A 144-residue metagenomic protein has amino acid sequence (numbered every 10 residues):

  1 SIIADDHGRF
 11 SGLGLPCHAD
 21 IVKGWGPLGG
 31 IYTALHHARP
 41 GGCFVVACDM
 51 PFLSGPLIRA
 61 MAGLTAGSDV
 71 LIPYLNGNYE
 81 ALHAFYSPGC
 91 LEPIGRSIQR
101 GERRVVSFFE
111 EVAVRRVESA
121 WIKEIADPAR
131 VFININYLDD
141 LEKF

Functional and structural regions predicted by a protein language model:
S1-E102, S107-A129: Nucleotide and nucleotide-moiety/phosphate-recognizing core
I122-F144: Glycine-rich phosphate/pyrophosphate-binding loop and the adjoining helix
